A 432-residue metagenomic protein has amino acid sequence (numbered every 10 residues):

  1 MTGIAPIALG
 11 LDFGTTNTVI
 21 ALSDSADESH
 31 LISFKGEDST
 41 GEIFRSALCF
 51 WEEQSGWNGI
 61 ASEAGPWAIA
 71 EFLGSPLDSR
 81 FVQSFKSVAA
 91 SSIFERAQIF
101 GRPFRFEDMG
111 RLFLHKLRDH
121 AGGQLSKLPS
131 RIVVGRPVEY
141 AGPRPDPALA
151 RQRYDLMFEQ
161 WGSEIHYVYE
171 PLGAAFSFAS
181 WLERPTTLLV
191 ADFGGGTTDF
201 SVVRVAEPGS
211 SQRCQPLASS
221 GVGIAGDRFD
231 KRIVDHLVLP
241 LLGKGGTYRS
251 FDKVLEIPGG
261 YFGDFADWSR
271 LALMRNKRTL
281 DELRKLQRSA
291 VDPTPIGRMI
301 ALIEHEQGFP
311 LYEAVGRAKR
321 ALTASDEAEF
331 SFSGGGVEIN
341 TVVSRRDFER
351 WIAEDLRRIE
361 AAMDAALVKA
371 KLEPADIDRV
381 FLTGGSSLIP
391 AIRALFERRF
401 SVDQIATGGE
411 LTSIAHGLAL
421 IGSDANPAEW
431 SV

Functional and structural regions predicted by a protein language model:
M1-I7, I165-A191, H416-P427: Conserved phosphate-binding catalytic cores of ATP/NTP-utilizing and phosphoryl-transfer enzymes
M1-R96, S220, A225-D264: Early-domain small/polar-rich strand-loop-helix modules and first-structured segments of the mature chain
T2-S29, A179-C214, L382: Gly/Thr-rich phosphate-binding beta-strand-loop-beta motif of the actin/hexokinase/Hsp70
G41, V205-G334, W430: Phosphate-binding glycine-rich/basic clefts of nucleotide- and phosphate-handling proteins, predominantly
Q98-D119, I300-G308, V337-A366: Adenine-nucleotide phosphate-binding core of ATP-dependent small-molecule kinases
L112-L125, P171-L182, A318-A321, W351-I377 (+2 more regions): Phosphate/ATP-binding catalytic cores across multiple sugar-kinase/actin-like superfamilies, primarily ASKHA
V134-P147, Q307-G308, A375-F396: Glycine-rich phosphate-binding loops at beta-strand->alpha-helix junctions
Q160-V168, A375, A394-L420: Conserved phosphate-binding/catalytic loops in two-lobed NTP-binding clefts
